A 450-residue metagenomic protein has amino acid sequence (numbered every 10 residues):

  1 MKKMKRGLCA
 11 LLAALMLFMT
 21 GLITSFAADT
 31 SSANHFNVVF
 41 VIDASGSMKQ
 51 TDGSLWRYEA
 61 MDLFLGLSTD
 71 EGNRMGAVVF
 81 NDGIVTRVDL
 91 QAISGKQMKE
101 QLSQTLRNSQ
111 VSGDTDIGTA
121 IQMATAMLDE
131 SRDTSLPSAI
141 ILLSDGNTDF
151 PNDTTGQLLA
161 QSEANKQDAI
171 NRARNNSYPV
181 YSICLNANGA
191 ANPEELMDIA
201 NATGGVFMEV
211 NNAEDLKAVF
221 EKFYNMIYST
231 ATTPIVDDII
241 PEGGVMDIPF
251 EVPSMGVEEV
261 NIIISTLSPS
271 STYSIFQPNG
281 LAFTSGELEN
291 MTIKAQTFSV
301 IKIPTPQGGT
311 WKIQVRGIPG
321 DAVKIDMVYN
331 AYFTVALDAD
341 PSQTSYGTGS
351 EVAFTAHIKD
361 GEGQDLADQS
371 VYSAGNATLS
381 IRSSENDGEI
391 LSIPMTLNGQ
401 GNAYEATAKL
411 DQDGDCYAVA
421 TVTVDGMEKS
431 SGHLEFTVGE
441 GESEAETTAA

Functional and structural regions predicted by a protein language model:
K2-I42, G46-G53, S443-A445: Acidic, polar low-complexity linker/tail segments
T30-A92, T119-A124, S138-S144, S182-C184: Von Willebrand factor
D52, N108-S109, T119, S144-N211 (+1 more regions): VWA/integrin I-like adhesion module and closely mimicked acidic/polar interface patches used
V210-T292, T297-P304, T310-K312, R316 (+2 more regions): C-terminal "exit" segments of structured domains
E251-S254, T344-S350: Short, solvent-exposed loop/linker segments at the N-terminal edge of repeated beta-sheet extracellular domains
P304-G308, A408-D415: Surface-exposed, short loops/turns at beta-strand junctions within beta-sandwich domains
V328-F333, G426-A449: Short beta-strand elements
G349-L366, A420: Beta-strand-rich structural segments
